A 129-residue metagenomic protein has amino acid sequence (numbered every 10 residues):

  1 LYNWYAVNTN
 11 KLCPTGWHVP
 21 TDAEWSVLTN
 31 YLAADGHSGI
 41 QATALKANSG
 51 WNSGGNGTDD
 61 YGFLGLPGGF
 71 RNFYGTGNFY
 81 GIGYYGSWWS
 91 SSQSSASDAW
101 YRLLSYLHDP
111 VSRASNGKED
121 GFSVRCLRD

Functional and structural regions predicted by a protein language model:
L1-D129: Conserved positions within compact, well-structured domain cores
